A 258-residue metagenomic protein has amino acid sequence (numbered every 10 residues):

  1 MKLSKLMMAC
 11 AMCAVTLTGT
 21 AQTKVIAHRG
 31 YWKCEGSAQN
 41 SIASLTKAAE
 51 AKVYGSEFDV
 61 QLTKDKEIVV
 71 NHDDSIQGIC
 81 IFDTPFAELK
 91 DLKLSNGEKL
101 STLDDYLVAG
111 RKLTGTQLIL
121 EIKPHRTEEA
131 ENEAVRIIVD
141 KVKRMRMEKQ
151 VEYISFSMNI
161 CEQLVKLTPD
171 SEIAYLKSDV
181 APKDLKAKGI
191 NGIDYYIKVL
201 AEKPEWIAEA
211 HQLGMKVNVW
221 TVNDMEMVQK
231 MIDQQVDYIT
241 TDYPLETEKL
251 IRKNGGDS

Functional and structural regions predicted by a protein language model:
M1-M8: Bacterial N-terminal signal peptides that target proteins for export
K5, G19-S258: Phosphate-group recognition and catalysis centered on beta-loop-alpha active-site segments
A11-G19: Hydrophobic h-region of N-terminal signal peptides that target proteins for export in Gram-negative bacteria
